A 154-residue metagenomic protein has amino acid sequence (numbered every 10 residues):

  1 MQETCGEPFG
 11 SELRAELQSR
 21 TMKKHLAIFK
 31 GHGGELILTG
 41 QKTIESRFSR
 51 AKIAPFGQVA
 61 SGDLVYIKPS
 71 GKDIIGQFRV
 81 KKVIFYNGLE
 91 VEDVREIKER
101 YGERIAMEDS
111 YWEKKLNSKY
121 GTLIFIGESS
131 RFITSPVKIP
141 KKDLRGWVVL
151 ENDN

Functional and structural regions predicted by a protein language model:
E3-T21, F48-A51, F56, Y86-N154: Contiguous surface segments at macromolecular interaction interfaces
T21, F29-R47: Short, basic/aromatic beta-hairpin or loop at an interaction surface
M22-K23, G31, A60-S61, K119: Short, well-ordered loop/turn elements at secondary-structure boundaries
K24-F29, Q77: Short amphipathic
F56-Y66: Short coil-to-beta transition motif at edge beta-strands of beta-rich domains
D63, G76, G121-I124: Generic beta-strand structural signal
K68-D73: Short, charged beta-turn/beta-strand-edge "cap" motif at the junction between a beta-strand and an adjacent loop
I74-V83: Short beta-strand-centered aromatic/proline hotspots
